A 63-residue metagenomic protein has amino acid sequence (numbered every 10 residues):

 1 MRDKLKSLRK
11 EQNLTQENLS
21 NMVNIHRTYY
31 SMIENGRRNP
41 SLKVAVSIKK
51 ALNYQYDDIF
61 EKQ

Functional and structural regions predicted by a protein language model:
M1-D3, F60-Q63: Short hydrophobic/aromatic patches at helix-to-coil boundaries
D3-M22: Short basic helix-loop element that most often maps to the first helix and adjoining turn of HTH DNA-binding modules
L5, L19, Y30-I33, I59: Conserved hydrophobic/aromatic packing and binding residues within compact polymer-binding modules
L5, N13, Y30, N53-Y54: Residue-level recognition of hydrophobic positions within alpha-helical transmembrane segments
L8, N39-P40, A51: Short linear/disordered segments characteristic of secreted peptide precursors and small low-complexity proteins
I25-R38: Recognition helix of helix-turn-helix/homeodomain-like DNA-binding domains that insert into the DNA major groove
K43-D58: DNA major-groove recognition helix of helix-turn-helix/homeodomain DNA-binding modules
